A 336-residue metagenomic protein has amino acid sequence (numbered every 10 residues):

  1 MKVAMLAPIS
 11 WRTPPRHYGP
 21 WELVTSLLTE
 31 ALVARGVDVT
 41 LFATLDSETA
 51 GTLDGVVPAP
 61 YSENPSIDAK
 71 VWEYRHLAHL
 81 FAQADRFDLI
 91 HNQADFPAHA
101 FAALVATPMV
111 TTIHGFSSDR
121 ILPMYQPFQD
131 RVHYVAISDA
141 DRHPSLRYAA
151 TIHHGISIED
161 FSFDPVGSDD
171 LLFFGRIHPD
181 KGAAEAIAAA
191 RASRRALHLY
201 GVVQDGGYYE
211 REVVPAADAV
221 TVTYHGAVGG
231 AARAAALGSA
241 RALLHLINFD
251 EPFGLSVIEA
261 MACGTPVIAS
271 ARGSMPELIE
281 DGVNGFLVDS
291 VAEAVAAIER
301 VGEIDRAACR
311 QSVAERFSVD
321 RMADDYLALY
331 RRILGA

Functional and structural regions predicted by a protein language model:
M1-A336: Catalytic cores of nucleotide-sugar-dependent glycosyltransferases that transfer UDP/GDP/TDP-activated
